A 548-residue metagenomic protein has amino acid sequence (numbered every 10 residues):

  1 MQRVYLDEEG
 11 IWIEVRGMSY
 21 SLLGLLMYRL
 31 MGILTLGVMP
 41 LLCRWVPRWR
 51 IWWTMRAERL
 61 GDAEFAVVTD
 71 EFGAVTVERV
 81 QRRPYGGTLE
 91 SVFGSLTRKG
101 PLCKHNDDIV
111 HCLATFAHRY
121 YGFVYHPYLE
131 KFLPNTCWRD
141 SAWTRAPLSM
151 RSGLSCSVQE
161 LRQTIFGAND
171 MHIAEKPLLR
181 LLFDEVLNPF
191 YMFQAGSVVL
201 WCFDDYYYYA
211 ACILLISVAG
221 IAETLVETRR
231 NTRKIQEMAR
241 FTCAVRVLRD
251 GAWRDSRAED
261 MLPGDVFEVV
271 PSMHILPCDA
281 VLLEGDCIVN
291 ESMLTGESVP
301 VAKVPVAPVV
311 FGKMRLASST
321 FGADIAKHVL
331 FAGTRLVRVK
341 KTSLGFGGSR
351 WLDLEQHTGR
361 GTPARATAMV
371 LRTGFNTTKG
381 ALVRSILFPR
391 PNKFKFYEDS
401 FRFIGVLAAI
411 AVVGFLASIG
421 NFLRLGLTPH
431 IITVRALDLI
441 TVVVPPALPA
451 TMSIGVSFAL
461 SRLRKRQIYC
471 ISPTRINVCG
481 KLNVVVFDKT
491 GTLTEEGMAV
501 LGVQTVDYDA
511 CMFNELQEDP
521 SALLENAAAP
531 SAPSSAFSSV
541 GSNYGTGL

Functional and structural regions predicted by a protein language model:
M1-L548: Conserved cytosolic headpiece of P-type ATPases
